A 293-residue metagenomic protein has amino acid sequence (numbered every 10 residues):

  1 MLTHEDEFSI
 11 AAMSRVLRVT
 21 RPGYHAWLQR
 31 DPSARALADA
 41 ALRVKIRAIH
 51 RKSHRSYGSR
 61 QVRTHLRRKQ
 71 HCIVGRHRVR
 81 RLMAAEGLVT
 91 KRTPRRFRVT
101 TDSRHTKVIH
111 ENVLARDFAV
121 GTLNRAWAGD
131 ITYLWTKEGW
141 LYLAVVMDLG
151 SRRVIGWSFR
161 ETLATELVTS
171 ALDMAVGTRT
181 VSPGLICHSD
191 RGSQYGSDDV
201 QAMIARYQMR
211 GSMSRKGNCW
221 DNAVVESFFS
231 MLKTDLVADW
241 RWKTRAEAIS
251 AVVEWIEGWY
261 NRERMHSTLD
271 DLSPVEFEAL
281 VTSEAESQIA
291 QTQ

Functional and structural regions predicted by a protein language model:
M1-Q293: Charged DNA-binding/catalytic regions of mobile-element recombinases
